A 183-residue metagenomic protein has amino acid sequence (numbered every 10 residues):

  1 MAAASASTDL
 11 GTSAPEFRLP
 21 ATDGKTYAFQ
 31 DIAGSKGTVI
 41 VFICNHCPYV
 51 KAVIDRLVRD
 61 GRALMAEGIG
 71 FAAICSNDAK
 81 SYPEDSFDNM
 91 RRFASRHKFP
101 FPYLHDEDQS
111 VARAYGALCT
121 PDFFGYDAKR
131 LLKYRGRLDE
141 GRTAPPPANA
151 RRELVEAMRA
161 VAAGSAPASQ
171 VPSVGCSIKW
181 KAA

Functional and structural regions predicted by a protein language model:
M1-A163, P167-Q170: Chalcogenol-based redox active-site neighborhoods
S165-A183: Disulfide-stabilized, aromatic/cysteine-rich ligand-recognition loop
